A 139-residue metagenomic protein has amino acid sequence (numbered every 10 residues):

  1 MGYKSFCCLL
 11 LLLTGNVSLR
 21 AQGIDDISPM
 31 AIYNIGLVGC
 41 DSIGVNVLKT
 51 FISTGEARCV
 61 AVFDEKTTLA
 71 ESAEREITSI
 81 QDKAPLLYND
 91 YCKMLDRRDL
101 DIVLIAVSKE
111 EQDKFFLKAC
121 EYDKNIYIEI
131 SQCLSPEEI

Functional and structural regions predicted by a protein language model:
M1-C7: Bacterial N-terminal signal peptides that target proteins for export
L10-L13, L19-I80: N-terminal Rossmann-like dinucleotide-binding module
T54, R97-R98: Acidic-histidine catalytic/liganding microenvironments
V60, P85, D99-D101: Conserved acidic residues
A84-D90: Conserved SAM-binding strand-loop segment of SAM-dependent methyltransferases
I102, S108-K109, D113-I139: Beta-strand-loop-alpha-helix segment that lines the small-molecule cofactor/substrate pocket of alpha/beta enzymes
